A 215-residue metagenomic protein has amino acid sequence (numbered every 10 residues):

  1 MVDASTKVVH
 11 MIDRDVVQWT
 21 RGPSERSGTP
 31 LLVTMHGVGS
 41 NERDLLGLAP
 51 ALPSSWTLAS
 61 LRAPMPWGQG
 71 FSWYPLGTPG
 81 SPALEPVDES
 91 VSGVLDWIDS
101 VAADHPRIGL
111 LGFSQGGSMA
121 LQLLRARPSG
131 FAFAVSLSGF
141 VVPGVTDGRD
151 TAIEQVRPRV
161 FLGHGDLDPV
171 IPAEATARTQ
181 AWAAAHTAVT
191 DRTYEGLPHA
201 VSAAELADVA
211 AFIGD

Functional and structural regions predicted by a protein language model:
V8-R107: Serine-hydrolase catalytic machinery in alpha/beta-hydrolase-like enzymes
L45-L48, R149, P172-W182: Short alpha-helix in the alpha/beta-hydrolase fold that links the catalytic acid
L111-G116, A120: Gly/Ala-rich beta-loop-alpha elbow adjacent to hydrolase catalytic centers
S129-V142: A conserved short beta-strand
P143, D166-P172, H199-A200: Acidic catalytic loop of the alpha/beta-hydrolase fold
V156, F161-H164, D168: Short beta-strand/loop motif that positions the catalytic acidic residue of the alpha/beta-hydrolase fold
E174-D215: C-terminal catalytic histidine-bearing segment of alpha/beta-hydrolase fold enzymes
